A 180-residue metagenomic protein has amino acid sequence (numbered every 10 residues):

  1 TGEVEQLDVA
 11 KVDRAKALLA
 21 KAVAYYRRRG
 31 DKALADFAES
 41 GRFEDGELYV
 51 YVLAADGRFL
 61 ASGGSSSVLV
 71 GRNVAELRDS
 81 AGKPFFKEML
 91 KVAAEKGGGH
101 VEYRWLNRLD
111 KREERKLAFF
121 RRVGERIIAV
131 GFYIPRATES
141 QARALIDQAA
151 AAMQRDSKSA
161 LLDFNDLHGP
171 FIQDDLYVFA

Functional and structural regions predicted by a protein language model:
T1-A180: N-terminal membrane-sensor/transducer module of prokaryotic signaling receptors
